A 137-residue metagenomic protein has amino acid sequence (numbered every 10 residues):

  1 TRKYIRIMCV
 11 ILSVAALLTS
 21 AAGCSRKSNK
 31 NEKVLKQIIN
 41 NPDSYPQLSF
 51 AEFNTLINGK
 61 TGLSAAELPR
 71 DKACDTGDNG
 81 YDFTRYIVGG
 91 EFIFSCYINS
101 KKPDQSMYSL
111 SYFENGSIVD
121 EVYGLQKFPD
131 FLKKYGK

Functional and structural regions predicted by a protein language model:
T1-C9: Bacterial N-terminal signal peptides that target proteins for export
L12-A15: Hydrophobic membrane-insertion alpha-helices, especially the h-region of bacterial N-terminal signal peptides
T19-G23: C-terminal motif of bacterial Sec signal peptides marking the signal peptidase cleavage site
C24-K27, K137: Short intrinsically disordered terminal tails
R26, F53, A65-L68: Residue-level preference for non-acidic, small/hydrophobic
S28-T55: N-terminal low-complexity, Pro/Thr/Ser-rich intrinsically disordered segments that act as propeptides or flexible
N31-E32, K36, Y45, K60-K137: A cross-family detector of function-defining hotspots
